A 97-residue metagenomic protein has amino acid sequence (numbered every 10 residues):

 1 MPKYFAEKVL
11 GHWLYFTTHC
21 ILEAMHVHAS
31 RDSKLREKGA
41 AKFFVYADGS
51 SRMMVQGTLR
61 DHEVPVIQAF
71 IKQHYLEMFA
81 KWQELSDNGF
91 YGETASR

Functional and structural regions predicted by a protein language model:
M1-M25: Short, charged/polar N-terminal "headpieces" of proteins
V9-L10, C20, E37, V64 (+2 more regions): Generic detection of intrinsically disordered/low-complexity segments and helix-coil linkers/edges
T18-H62: A short, structured beta-strand/loop element
V55-R97: Well-ordered alpha/beta subsegment
